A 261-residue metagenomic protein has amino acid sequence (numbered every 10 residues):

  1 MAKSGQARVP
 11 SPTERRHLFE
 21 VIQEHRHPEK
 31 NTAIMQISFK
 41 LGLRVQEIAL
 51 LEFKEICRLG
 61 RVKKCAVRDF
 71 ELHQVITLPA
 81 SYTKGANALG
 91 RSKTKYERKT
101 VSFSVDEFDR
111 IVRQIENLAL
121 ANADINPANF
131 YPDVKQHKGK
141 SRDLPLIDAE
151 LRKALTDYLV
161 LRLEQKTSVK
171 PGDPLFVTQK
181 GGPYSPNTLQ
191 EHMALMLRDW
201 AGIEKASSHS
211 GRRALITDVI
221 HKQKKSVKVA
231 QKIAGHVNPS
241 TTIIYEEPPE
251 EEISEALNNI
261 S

Functional and structural regions predicted by a protein language model:
P12-L41, V45: Basic, Lys/Arg- and aromatic-enriched nucleic-acid-binding interface segment
P12-R15, D109-N129, I147-I203: Active-site/catalytic core of tyrosine-dependent DNA strand-transfer enzymes
I34, Q46-L51, N117, A230: Alpha-helix N-cap/helix-start motif at helix boundaries, enriched for small hydrophobics
I34, V45, R213, V227 (+1 more regions): Helix-turn-helix DNA-binding elements, focusing on the entry/boundary residues of the two helices that contact DNA
F39, L51-F53, L159, G181 (+4 more regions): Catalytic phosphate/metal-binding cores of nucleic-acid and nucleotide-processing enzymes, i.e., regions that mediate
E47-A49, K205-A206, I216, K224-G235: Active-site-proximal segment of tyrosine recombinases
L50-P145: Conserved tyrosine-mediated DNA breakage-rejoining catalytic core shared by Y-recombinases
Y82-K84, A234-N259: Catalytic-site neighborhood detector that most strongly recognizes the C-terminal catalytic loop/helix of tyrosine
